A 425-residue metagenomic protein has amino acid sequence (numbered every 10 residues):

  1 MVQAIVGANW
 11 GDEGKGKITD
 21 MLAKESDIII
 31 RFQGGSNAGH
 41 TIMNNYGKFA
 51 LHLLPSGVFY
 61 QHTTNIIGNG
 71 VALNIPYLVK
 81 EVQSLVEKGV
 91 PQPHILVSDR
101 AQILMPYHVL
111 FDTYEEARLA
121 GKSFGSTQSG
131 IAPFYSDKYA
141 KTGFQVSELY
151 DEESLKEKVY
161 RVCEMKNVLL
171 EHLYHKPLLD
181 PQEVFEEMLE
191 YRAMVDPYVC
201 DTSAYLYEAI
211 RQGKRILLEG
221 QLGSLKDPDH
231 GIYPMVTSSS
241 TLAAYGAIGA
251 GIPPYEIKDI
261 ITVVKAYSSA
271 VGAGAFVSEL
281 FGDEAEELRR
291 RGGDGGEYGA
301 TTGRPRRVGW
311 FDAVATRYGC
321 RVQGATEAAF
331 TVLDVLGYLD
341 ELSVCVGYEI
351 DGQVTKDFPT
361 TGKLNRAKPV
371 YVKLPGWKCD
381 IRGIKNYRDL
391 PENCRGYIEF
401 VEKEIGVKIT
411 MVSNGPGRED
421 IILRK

Functional and structural regions predicted by a protein language model:
M1-K425: Non-transmembrane, aqueous-exposed alpha-helical and coiled segments at domain scale
